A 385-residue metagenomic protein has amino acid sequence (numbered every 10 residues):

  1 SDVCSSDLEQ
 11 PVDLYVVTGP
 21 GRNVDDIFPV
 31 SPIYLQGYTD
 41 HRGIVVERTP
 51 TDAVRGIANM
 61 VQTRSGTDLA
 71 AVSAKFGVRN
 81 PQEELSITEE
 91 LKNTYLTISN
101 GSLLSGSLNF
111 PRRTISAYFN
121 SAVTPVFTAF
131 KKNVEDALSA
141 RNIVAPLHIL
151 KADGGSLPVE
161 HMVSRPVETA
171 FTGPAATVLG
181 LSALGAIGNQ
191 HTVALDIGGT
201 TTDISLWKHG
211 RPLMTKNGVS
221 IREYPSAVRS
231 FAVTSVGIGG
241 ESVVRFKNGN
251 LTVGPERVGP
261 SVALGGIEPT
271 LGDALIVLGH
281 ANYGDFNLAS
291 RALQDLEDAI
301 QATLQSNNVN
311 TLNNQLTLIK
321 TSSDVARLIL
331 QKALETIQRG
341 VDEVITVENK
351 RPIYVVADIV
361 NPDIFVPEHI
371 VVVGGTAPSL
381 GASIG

Functional and structural regions predicted by a protein language model:
S1, S6-G385: N-terminally biased helix-coil "hinge/interface" segments that flank
